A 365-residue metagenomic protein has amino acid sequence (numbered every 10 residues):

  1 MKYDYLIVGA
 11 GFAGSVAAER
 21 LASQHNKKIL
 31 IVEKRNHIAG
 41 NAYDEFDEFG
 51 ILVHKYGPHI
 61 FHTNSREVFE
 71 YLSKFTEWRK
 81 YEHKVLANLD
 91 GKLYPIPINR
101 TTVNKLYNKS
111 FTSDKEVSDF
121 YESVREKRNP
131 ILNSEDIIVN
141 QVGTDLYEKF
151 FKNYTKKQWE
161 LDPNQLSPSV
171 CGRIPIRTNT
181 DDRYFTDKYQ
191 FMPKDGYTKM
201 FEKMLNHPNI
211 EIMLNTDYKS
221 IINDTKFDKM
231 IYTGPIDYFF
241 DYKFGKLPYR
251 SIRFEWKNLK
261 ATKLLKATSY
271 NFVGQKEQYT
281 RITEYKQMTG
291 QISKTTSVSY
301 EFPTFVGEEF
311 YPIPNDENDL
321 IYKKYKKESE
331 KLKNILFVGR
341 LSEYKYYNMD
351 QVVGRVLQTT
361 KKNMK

Functional and structural regions predicted by a protein language model:
Y3-I31, T360: N-terminal Rossmann-like FAD-binding beta1-loop-alpha1 element of flavoenzymes
F12-A13, N36-I38, T101, K156 (+5 more regions): Short, solvent-exposed loop/turn segments at secondary-structure junctions
A22-E48: Glycine-rich FAD pyrophosphate-binding loop
Q24, T216-E328: Mid-domain catalytic core of redox enzymes that form a hydrophobic substrate pocket/lid adjacent to a catalytic redox
F49-S123: Dinucleotide-binding Rossmann-like beta1-alpha1 core, especially the glycine-rich loop that anchors the ADP
E70-Y71, I137, L146, L265 (+1 more regions): Structural/interface elements that position substrates and couple domains in central-metabolism enzymes
D90-K229, T233, Y238-F240: Active-site/ligand-binding neighborhood in enzyme catalytic cores
P312-K365: C-terminal catalytic lobe of FAD-dependent flavoproteins
